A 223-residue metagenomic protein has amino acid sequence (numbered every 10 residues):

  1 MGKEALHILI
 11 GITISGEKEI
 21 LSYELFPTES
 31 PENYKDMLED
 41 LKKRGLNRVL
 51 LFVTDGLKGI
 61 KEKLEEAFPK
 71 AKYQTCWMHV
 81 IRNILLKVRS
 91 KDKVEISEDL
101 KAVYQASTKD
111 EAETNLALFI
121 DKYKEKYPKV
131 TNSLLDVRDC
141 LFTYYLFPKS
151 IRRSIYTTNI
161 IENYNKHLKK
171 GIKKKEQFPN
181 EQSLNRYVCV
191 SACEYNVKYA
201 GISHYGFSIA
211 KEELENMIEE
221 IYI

Functional and structural regions predicted by a protein language model:
M1-V53, K58, E62-K63, A67-K70 (+2 more regions): RNase H-like nuclease fold core
K18, F52-D55, C76-H79, L134 (+2 more regions): Short, conserved catalytic/metal-binding motifs centered on acidic residues
R44-V49, K70-K72, K87, V103-S107: Short, polar/flexible loop-turn hinges at active-site or ligand-entry regions and domain interfaces
L64, V88, Y144-Y145: Short, well-ordered secondary-structure micro-motifs
F68-L86: Inter-helix linker motif
V80-K101: Short alpha-helix plus adjacent loop in nuclease-associated cores
A102-I223: Acidic/histidine-rich catalytic cores and adjacent linkers of DNA breakage/strand-transfer/modification proteins
